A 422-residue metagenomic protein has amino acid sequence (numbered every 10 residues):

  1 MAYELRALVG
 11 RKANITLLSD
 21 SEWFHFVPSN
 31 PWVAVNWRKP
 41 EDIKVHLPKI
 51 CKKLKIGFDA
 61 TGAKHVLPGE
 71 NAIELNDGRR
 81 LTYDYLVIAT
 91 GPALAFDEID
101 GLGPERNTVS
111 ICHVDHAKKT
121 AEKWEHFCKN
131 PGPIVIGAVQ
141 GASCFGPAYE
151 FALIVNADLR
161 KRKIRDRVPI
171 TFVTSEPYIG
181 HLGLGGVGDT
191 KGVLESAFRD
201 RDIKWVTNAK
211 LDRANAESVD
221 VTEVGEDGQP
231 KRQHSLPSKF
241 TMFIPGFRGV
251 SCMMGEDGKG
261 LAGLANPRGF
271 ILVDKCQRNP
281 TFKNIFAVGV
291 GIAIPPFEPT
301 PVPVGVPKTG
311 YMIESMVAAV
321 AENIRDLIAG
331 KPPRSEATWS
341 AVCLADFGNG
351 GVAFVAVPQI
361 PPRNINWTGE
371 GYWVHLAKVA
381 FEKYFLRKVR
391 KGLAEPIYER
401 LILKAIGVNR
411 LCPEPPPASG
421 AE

Functional and structural regions predicted by a protein language model:
M1-G57, Q140-L184, P417-A421: Beta1-alpha1 glycine-rich phosphate/pyrophosphate-binding loop at the start of Rossmann-like nucleotide-binding domains
K12-N14, K53, G57-I73, L81 (+2 more regions): A Rossmann-like FAD-binding core segment of flavoenzymes
I56-E150, I154-K163, K231: FAD-binding core/adjacent interface of flavoenzyme oxidoreductases
A95, G103-N130, P237-S315: FAD-site-proximal beta/loop scaffold in flavoenzymes
G137, F151, H181-G186, V219 (+3 more regions): Residues forming the flavin
R160, Y311-W339: Internal hydrophobic alpha-helix adjacent to the cofactor/substrate pocket in enzyme cavities
S335-V355: Flavin (FAD/FMN) cofactor-binding core of flavoprotein oxidoreductases
A353-E422: C-terminal auxiliary extensions adjacent to catalytic cores
